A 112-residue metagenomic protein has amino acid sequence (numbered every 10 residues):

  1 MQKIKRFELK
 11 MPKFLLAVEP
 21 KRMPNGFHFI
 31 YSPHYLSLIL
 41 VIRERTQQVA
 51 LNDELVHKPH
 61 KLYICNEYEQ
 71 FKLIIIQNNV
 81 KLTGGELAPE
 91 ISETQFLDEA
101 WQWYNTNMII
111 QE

Functional and structural regions predicted by a protein language model:
M1-P33, T46, N52-K61, N66-T94: Negatively charged, low-complexity tracts enriched in Asp/Glu with abundant Ser/Thr
S37: Short, mixed charged/polar active-site loops that provide acid/base catalysis or chelate metal/phosphate cofactors
V41-R45: Short beta-strand micro-motifs enriched in acidic
G84-E112: Acidic, low-complexity intrinsically disordered segments
